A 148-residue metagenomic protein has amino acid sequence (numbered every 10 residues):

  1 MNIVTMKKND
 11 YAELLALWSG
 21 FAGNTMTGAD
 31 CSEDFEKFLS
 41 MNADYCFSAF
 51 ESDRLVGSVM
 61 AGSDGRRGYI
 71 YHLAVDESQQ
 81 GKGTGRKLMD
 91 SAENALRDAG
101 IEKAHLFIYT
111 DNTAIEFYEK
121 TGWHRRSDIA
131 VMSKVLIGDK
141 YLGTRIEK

Functional and structural regions predicted by a protein language model:
M1-L14: A short beta-loop-alpha structural element at the N-terminal edge of CoA-dependent acyl/N-acetyltransferase catalytic
L15-A29: Helix-loop element at the rim of GNAT/NAT acetyltransferase active sites that forms part of the acceptor-substrate
E36-S48, Y69: A short helix-loop-beta-strand connector motif used in the catalytic cores of GNAT acetyltransferases and, in some
S48, R54-G62, Y69-A74: Conserved beta-strand in the GNAT
G62-Y71, Q80, R125-I129: A conserved beta-turn-beta hairpin within the catalytic core of GNAT-like acetyltransferases that forms part
G81-N94, K120: Conserved acetyl-CoA-binding loop-helix of GNAT-fold acetyltransferases
M89, L96-Y109: Conserved GNAT acetyl-CoA-binding A-motif
L106-I115, S133-L136: Conserved beta-strand-loop-alpha-helix junction that forms the acyl-donor binding cleft
